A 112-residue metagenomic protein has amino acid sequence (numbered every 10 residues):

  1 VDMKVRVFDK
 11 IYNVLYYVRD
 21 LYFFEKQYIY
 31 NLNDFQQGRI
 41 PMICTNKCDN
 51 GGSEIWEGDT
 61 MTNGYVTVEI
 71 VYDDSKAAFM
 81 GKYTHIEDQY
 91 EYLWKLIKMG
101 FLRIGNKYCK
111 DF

Functional and structural regions predicted by a protein language model:
V1-F112: Secondary-structure transition motif
